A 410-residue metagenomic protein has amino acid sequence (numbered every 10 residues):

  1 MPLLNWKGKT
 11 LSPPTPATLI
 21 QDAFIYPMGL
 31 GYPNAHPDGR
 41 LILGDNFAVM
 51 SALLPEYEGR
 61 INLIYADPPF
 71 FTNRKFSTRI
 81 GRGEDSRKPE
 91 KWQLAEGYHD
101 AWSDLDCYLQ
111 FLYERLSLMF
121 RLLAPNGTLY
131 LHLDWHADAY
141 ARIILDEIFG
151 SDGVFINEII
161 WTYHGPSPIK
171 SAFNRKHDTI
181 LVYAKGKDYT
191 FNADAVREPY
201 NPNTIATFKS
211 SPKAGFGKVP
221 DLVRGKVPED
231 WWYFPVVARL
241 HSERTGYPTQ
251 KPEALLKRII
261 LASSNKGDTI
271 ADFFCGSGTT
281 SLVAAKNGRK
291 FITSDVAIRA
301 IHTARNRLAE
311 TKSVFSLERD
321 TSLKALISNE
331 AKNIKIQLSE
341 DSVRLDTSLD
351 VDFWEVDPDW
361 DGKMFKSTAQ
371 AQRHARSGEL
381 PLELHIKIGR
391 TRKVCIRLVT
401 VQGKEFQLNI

Functional and structural regions predicted by a protein language model:
M1-L118, N126, Y130, H136 (+1 more regions): DnaQ-like (DEDDh/DEDDy) 3′-5′ exonuclease domain used for proofreading and 3′-end trimming on nucleic acids
M1-P33, F47, L54-E58, F120 (+7 more regions): Accessory, often C-terminal, charged low-complexity segments
A66-P68, D272-F273, S294: Conserved beta-strand/loop positions that form the S-adenosyl-L-methionine
N73-G81, A141-I143, A193-A195: Short, solvent-exposed loop/turn and secondary-structure capping segments
L118, L123-L129, K266-G267, N287: Short glycine-dipeptide loop
E243-L255: Conserved SAM-binding loop and adjacent beta-strand
G267-G276: Conserved class I S-adenosyl-L-methionine
G278-L282: Glycine-rich SAM-binding Motif I of class I
